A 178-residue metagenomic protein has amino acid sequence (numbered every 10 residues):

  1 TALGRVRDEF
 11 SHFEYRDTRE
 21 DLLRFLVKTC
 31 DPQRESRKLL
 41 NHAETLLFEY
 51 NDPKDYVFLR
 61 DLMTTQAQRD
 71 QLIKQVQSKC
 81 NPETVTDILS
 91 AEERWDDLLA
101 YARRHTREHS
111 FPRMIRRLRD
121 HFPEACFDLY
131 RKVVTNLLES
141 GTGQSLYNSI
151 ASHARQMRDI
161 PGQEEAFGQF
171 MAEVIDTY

Functional and structural regions predicted by a protein language model:
T1-Y178: Eukaryote-biased, non-catalytic alpha-solenoid scaffold regions
